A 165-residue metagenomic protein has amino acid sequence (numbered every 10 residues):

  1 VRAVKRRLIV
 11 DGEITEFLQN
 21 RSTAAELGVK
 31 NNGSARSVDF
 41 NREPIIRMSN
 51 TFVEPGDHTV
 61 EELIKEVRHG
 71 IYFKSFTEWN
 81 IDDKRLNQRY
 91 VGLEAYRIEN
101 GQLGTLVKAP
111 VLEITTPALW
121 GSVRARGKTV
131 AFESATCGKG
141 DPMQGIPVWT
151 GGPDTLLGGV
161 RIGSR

Functional and structural regions predicted by a protein language model:
V1-R165: N-terminal small-residue-enriched
